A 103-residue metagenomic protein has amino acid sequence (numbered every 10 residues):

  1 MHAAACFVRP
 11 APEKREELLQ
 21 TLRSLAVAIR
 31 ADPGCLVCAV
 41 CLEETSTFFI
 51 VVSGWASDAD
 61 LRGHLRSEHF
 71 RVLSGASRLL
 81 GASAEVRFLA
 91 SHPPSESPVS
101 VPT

Functional and structural regions predicted by a protein language model:
M1-F49, A56-E68, S77-R78, A82-T103: Short S/T/G/P-rich N-terminal loop/turn motif that feeds into the first structured element of a domain
